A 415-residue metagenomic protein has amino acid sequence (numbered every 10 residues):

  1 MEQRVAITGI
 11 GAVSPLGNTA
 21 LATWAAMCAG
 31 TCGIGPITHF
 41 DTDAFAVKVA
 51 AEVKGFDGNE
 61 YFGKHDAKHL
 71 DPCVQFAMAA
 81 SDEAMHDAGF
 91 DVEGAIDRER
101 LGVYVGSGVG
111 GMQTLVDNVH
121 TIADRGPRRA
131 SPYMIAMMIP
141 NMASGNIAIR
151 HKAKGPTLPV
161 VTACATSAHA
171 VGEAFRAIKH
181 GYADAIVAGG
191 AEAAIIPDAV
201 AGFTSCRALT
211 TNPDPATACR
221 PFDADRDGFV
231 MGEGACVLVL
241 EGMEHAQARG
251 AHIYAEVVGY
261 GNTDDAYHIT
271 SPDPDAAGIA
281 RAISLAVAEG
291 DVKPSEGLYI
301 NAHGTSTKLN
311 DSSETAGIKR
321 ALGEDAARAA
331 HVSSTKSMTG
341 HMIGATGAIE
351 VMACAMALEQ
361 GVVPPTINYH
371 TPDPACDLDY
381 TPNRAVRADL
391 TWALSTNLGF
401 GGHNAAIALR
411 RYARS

Functional and structural regions predicted by a protein language model:
M1-D66, E244-E256, M352-T366, R410-S415: ACP-dependent fatty acid/polyketide chain-elongation machinery
R4-T8, T31-G35, D214-G290, L298-Y299 (+1 more regions): Condensing-enzyme catalytic core mediating Claisen C-C bond formation in acyl metabolism
I7, A20-T23, C28-A163, A191-V200 (+1 more regions): Conserved beta-ketoacyl condensing-enzyme motif
L21-A26, M112-P127, A177-H180, V200-P213 (+4 more regions): A glycine- and small-aliphatic-rich helix-loop capping segment at beta-alpha/alpha-beta transitions that lines
A77-F90, P140-S144, A148-E192, V230-A251 (+2 more regions): Active-site-proximal alpha-helical scaffold in enzymes
A84-D97, A246-I253, I283-Y299, A321-A326: Phosphate/pyrophosphate-binding loops at sites that engage ATP/ADP/AMP, CoA/4′-phosphopantetheine, polyphosphate
D124-S131, H169-G172, R176, E192-A248 (+4 more regions): Glycine-/small-residue-rich "gating" segment that lines the acyl/pantetheine channel and substrate pocket
Y182-D227, Y260-P274, G304-D311, R328-D379: Acyl-CoA/ACP chain-elongation machinery
